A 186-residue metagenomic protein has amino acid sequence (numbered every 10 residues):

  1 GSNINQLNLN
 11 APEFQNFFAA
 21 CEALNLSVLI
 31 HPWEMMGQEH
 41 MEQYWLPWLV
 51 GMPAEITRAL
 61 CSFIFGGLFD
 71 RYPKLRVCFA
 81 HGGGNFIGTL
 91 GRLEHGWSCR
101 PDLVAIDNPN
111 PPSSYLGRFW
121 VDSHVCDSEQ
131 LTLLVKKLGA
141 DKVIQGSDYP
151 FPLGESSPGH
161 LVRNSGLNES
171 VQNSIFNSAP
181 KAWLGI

Functional and structural regions predicted by a protein language model:
G1-L138, K142: Catalytic pocket-lining loop regions of alpha/beta-barrel enzymes, especially the amidohydrolase/enolase/GH5 lineages
L75, V121, S128-I144, P150-I186: Mid-to-C-terminal alpha-helical segments outside catalytic/metal-binding sites
